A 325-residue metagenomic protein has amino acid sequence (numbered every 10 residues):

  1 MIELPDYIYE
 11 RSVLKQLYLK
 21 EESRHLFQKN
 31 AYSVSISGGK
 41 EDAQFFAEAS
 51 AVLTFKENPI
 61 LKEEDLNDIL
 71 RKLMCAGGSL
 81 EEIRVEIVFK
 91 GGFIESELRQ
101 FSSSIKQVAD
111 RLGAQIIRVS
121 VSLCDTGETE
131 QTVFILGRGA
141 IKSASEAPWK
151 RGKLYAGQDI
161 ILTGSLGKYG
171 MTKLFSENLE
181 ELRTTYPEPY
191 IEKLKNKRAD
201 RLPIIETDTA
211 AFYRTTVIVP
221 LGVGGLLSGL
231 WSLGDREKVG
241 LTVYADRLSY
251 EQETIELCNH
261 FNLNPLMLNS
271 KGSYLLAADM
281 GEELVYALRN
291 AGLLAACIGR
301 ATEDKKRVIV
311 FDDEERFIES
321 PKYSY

Functional and structural regions predicted by a protein language model:
M1-Y325: Helix-biased detector of long, well-ordered alpha-helical tracts
